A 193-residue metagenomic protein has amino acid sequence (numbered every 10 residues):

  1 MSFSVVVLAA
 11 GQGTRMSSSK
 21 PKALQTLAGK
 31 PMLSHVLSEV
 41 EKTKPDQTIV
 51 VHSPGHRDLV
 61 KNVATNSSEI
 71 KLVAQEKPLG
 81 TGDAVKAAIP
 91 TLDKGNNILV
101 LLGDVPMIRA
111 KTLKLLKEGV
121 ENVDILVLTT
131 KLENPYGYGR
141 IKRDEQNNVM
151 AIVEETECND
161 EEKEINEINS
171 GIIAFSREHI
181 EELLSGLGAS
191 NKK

Functional and structural regions predicted by a protein language model:
M1-S18: N-terminal nucleotide-binding beta1-loop-alpha1 segment
V5-V7, I49-V50, L99-V100, I125-L128: Structural beta-sheet core signal
S19-L37: Short catalytic helix/loop segments, enriched in acidic residues and glycine and frequently bearing histidine
T26, M107, A174: Short aromatic/basic micro-patch
P31-E118: Conserved N-terminal catalytic core of the sugar/cofactor nucleotidyltransferase
K111-Y136: Conserved donor-nucleotide/metal-binding helix-loop-beta segment in metal-dependent transferases, i.e., the alpha-helix
K142-N148: Short acidic-glycine loop/turn motifs at beta-strand connectors
V149-K193: Catalytic-core segments of class I nucleotidyltransferases/pyrophosphorylases that form NMP-activated intermediates
